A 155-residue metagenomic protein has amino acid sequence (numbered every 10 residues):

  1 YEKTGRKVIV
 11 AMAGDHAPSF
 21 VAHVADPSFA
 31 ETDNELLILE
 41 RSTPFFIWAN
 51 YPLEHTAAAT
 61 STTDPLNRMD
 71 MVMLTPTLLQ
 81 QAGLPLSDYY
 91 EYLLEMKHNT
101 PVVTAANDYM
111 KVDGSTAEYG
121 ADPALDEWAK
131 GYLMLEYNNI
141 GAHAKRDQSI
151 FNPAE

Functional and structural regions predicted by a protein language model:
Y1-E155: Solvent-exposed soluble domains appended to multi-pass membrane proteins
